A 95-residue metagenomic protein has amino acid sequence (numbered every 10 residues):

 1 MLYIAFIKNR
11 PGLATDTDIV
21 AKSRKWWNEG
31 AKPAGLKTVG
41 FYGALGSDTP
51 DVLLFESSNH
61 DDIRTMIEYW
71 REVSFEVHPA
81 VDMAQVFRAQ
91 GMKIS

Functional and structural regions predicted by a protein language model:
M1-P50, S58-D61, V81-S95: Short S/T/G/P-rich N-terminal loop/turn motif that feeds into the first structured element of a domain
E56-S57, Y69: Conserved catalytic core of Hanks-type protein kinase domains
I63-E72: Short amphipathic alpha-helices in soluble, non-transmembrane regions that often serve as interface/regulatory elements
E72-A84: Conserved short beta-strand edge segments in small beta-sheet-based binding/regulatory domains
